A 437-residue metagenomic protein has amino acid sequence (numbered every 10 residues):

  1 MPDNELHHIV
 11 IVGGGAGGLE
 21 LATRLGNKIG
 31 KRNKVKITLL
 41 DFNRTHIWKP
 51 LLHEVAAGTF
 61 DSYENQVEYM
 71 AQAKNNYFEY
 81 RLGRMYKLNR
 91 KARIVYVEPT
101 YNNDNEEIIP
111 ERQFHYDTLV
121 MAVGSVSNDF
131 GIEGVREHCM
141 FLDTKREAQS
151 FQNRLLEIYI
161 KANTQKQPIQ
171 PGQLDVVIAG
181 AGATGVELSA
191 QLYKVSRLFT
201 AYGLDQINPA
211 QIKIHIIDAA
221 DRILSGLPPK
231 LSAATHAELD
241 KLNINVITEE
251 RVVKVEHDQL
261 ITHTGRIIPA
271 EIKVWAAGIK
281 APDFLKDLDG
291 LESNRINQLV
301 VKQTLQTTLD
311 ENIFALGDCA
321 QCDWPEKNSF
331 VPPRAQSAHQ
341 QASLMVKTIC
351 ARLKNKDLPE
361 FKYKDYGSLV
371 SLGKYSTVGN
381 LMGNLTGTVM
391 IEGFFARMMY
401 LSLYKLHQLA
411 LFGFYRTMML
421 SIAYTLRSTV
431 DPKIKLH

Functional and structural regions predicted by a protein language model:
M1-L6, F78-D175, V274: FAD-binding core/adjacent interface of flavoenzyme oxidoreductases
P2-L82, Y86-K87, A183-G226, V274 (+1 more regions): Beta1-alpha1 glycine-rich phosphate/pyrophosphate-binding loop at the start of Rossmann-like nucleotide-binding domains
V12-G13, M121, A179: Conserved N-terminal Rossmann-fold NAD(P)-binding element of oxidoreductases
K49-H53, I132-G134, D287, W324-F330 (+1 more regions): Short acidic, glycine/proline-rich loop/turn micro-motifs
N76, Y80-V97, Y193-Q303, L309: A Rossmann-like FAD-binding core segment of flavoenzymes
E137-K166, D258-I261, I267-I272, A276-Q340: FAD-site-proximal beta/loop scaffold in flavoenzymes
F151-P209: Rossmann-like NAD(P)H-binding beta-loop-alpha module
V346-H437: C-terminal, flexible cofactor-proximal segment of oxidoreductases
